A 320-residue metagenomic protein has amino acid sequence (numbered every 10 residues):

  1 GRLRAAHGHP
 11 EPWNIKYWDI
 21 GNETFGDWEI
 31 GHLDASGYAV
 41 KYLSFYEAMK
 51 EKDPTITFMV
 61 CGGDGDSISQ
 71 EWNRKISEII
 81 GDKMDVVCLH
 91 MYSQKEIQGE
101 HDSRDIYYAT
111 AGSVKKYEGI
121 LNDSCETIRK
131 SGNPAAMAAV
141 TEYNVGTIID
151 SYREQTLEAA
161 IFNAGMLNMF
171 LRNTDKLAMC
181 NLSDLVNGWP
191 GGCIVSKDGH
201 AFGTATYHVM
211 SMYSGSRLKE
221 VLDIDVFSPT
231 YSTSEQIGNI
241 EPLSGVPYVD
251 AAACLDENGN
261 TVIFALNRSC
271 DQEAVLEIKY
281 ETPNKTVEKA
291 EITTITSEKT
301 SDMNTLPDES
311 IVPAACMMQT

Functional and structural regions predicted by a protein language model:
G1, P10-W13, A48-I56, E78-K83 (+5 more regions): Secondary-structure transition/capping motifs at alpha-helix termini and the adjoining loop/turn into the next element
R2-G8, Y46-S69, G119-I148, A178-N187: Aromatic-lined carbohydrate-recognition surfaces of secreted/lumenal glycan-active proteins
P10-I30, G62, N73-K115, A136-M137 (+3 more regions): Aromatic- and acid-rich polysaccharide-binding/catalytic face of secreted or lumenal carbohydrate-active enzymes
G21, F25-E29, G65-Q70, S93-Q98 (+6 more regions): Flexible loop/turn segments at secondary-structure boundaries
L33-V40, Y108-K116, E154-F162, D198-F202: Alpha-helix N-cap and loop-to-helix initiation/capping positions
G37-E51, E71-K75, G119-E126, I161-M169 (+1 more regions): Alpha-helical scaffolding segments of alpha/beta enzyme cores, especially the outer helices of TIM-barrel or partial
A135-A251, E257-N258: Aromatic/acidic polysaccharide-binding cleft in carbohydrate-active enzymes
S232-V246, L266-T320: C-terminal beta-sandwich/jelly-roll accessory domains of carbohydrate-active enzymes
